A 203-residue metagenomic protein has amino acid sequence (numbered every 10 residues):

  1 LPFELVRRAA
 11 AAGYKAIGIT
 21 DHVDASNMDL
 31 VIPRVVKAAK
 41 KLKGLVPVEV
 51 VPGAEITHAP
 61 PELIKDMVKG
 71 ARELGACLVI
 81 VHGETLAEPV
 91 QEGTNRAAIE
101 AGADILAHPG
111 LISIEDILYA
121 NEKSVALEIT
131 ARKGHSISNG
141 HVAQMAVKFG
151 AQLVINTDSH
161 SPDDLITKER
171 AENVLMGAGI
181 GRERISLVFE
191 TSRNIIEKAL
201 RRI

Functional and structural regions predicted by a protein language model:
L1-P33: Metal-associated gating/positioning segment near the N- to mid-region
F3-L5, E62-G70, K168-E172: Catalytic cores of alpha/beta
R8-A9, I17, A71, A98 (+3 more regions): Generic structural signal for hydrophobic
A9, D21, H108, L127 (+1 more regions): Conserved, mostly hydrophobic/aromatic
H22, A151-L165: Short acidic/histidine-rich active-site segments
V23, T57, E84, K133 (+1 more regions): Catalytic metal-binding/acid-base residues of hydrolase active sites
M28-I129, I137-G140, I196-I203: Extended substrate/RNA-proximal surfaces in nucleic-acid metabolism proteins
N173-I203: Mid-to-C-terminal alpha-helical segments outside catalytic/metal-binding sites
